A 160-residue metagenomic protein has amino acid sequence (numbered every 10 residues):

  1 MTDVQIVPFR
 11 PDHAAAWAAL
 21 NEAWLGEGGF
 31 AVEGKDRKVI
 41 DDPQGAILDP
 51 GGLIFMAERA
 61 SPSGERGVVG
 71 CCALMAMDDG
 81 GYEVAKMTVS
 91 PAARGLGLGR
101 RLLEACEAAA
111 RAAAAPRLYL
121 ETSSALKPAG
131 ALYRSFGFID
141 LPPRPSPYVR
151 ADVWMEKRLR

Functional and structural regions predicted by a protein language model:
M1-I6, G97-E104, L118: Short N-terminal helix-initiation segments at or just after the protein's N-terminus
D3, A23, P116-F136, D140-R160: C-terminal "cap" of GNAT-fold acetyltransferases
V4, P8-P91, L103-A105, A109 (+2 more regions): Acetyl-CoA-dependent GNAT
G67, Y82, S90-E104, R111-A113 (+2 more regions): Conserved glycine-rich acetyl-CoA-binding loop
